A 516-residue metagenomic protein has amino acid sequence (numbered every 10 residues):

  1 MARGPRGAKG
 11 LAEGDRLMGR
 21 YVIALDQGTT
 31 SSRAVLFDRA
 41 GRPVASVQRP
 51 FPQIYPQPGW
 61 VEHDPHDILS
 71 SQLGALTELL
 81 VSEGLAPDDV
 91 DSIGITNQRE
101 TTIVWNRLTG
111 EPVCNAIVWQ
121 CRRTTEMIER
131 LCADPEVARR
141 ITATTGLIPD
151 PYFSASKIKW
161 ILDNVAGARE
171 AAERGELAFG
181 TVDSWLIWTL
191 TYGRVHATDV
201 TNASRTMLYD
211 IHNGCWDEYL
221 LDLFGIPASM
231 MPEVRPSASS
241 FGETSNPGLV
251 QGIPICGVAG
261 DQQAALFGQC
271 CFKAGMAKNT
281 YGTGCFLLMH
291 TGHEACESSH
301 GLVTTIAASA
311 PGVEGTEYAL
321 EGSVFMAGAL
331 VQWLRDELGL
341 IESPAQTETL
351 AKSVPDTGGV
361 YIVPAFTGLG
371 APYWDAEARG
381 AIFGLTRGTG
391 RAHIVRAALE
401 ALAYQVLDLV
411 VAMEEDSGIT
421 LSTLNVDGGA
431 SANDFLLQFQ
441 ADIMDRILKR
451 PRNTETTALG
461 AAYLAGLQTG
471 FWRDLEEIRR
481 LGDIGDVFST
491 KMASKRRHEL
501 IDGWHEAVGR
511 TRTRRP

Functional and structural regions predicted by a protein language model:
R3-C114, A143, E233, L249-G257 (+4 more regions): N-terminal glycine/serine-rich phosphate-binding loop of ATP-dependent small-molecule kinases, especially carbohydrate
I23-L25, R39, T125, C132-H196 (+3 more regions): Active-site core segments that coordinate phosphate-bearing ligands/cofactors across diverse enzyme families
S31, P87-V90, S229, T357 (+1 more regions): Short secondary-structure junction motifs
F51, N97, Q120, A238 (+2 more regions): Residues that line or immediately flank small-molecule/substrate-binding pockets and catalytic motifs
D64, C121, D261: Short, conserved phosphate/pyrophosphate- and ester-handling motifs at nucleotide-, phospho-/glycolipid
V81-W119, T145-S154, I187-D210, R235 (+1 more regions): Short beta-strand-loop/turn "lid" adjacent to the catalytic site in phosphate-handling enzymes
L223-M230: A structural motif corresponding to the C-terminal end of an alpha-helix and its immediate exit/capping segment
M231-S240, E348-K352: Short linear loop/turn motifs
